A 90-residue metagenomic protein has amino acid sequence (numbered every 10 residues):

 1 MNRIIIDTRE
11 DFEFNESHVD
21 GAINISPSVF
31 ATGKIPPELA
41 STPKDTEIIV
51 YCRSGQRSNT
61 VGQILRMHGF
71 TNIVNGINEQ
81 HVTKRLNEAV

Functional and structural regions predicted by a protein language model:
N2-I4, T8-I49, R53-V90: Rhodanese-like catalytic fold shared by cysteine-dependent sulfurtransferases and DSP/PTP-type phosphatases
